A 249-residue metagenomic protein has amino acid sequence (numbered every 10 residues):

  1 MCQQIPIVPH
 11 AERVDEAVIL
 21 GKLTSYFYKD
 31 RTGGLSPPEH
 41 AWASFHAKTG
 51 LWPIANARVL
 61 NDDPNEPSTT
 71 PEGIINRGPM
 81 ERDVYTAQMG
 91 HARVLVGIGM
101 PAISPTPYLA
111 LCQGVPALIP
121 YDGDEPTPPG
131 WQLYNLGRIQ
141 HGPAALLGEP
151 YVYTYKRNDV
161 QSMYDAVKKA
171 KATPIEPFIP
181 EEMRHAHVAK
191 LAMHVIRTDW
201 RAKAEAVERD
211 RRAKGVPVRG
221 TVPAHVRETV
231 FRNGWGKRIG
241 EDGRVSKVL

Functional and structural regions predicted by a protein language model:
M1-I19, G33-H40, A47-G50, H185-L249: Juxtamembrane luminal stem/stalk of type II transmembrane Golgi/ER carbohydrate-processing enzymes
M1-Y85: Conserved catalytic-core segment of nucleotide-activated headgroup transferases in glycan assembly
H10-R13, S25, M80, Y134-R138 (+2 more regions): Long terminal accessory regions outside catalytic cores
E12-R13, G90-H91, G148: Residue-level preference for short coil/turn positions at secondary-structure junctions
T49-W52, R93-V94, G114: Loop/turn elements at helix/coil->beta-strand transitions in domains of secreted/extracellular proteins
G73-I74, V94-V96: A generic structural signal for short
E81-H91, C112: Short acidic alpha-helix that forms the nucleotide-activated donor recognition element in Leloir-type transferases
V96-H194, A202-A204, E208, P217: Catalytic binding pocket for nucleotide-activated donors in carbohydrate/polymer assembly enzymes
